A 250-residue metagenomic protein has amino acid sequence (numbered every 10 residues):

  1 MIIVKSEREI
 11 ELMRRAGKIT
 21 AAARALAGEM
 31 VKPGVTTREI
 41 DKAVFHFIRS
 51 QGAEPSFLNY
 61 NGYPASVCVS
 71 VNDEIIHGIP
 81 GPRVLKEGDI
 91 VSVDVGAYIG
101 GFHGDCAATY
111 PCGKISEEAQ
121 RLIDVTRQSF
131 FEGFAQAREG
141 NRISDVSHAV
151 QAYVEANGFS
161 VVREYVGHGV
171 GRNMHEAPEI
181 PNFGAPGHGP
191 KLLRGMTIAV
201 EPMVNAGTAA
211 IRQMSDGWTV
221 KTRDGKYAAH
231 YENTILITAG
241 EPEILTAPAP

Functional and structural regions predicted by a protein language model:
M1-P250: Active-site neighborhoods and metal-handling regions in enzymes and metal-associated proteins
